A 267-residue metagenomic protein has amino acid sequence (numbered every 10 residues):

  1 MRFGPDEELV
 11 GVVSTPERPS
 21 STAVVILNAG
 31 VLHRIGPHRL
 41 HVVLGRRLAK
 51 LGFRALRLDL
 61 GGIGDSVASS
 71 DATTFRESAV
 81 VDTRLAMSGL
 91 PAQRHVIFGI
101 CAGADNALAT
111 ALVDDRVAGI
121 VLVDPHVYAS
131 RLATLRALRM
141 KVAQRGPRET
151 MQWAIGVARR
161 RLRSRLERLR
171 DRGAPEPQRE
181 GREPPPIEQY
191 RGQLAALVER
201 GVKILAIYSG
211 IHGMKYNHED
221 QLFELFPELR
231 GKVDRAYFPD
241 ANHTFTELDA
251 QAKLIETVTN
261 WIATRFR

Functional and structural regions predicted by a protein language model:
M1-T22, E247-L248: N-terminal cap/lid segment of alpha/beta-hydrolase-fold proteins
S21-G30: Short beta-strand element of the alpha/beta-hydrolase
G30, R54, D59-I63, H126 (+1 more regions): Short beta-to-alpha linker loops that shape the active-site pocket of alpha/beta-hydrolase fold enzymes
V31-G45, H218-E219: The serine-hydrolase catalytic nucleophile loop
R39-V67: Conserved alpha/beta-hydrolase
L40, D71-G89: Alpha/beta-hydrolase active-site loop
L90-C101: Alpha/beta-hydrolase fold nucleophile elbow
D114-I255, W261: The alpha/beta-hydrolase serine catalytic core
